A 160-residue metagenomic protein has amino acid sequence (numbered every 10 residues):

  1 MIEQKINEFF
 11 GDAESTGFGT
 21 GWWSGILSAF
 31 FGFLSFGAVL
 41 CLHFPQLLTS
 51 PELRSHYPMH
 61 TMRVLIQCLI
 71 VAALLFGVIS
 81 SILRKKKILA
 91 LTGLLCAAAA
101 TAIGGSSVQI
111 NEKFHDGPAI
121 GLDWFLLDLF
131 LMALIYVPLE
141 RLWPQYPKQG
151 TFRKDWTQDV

Functional and structural regions predicted by a protein language model:
M1-V160: Non-catalytic, topology-defining segments of multipass membrane proteins
